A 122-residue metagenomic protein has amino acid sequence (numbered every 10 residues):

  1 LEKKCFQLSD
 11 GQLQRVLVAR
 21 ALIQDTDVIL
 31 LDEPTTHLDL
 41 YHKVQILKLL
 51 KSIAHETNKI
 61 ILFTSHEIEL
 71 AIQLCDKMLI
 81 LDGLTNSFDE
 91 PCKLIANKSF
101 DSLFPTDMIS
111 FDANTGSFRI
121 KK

Functional and structural regions predicted by a protein language model:
K4-L8: Conserved ABC ATPase signature
V18: Hydrophobic anchor residue at the start of the ABC signature
D25: Conserved catalytic motifs of ABC-family nucleotide-binding domains
I29-D32: Catalytic Walker B motif of ABC-type/P-loop ATPase nucleotide-binding domains
T35-T36: Short loop immediately C-terminal to the Walker-B catalytic DE motif in ABC-type ATPase nucleotide-binding domains
S65-H66: H-loop/switch region of ABC-family ATPase nucleotide-binding domains
F104-K122: ABC ATPase nucleotide-binding domains
